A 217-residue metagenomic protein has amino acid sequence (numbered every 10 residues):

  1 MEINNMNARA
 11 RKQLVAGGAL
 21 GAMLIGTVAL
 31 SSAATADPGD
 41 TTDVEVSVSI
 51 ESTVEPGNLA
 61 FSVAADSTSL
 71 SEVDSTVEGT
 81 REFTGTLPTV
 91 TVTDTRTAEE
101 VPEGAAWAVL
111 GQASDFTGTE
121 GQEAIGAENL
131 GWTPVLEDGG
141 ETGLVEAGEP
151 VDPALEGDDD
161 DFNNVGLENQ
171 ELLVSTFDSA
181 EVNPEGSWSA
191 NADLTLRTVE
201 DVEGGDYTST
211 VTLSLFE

Functional and structural regions predicted by a protein language model:
E2, M6-G17, G26-E217: Signature of Gram-negative chaperone-usher
